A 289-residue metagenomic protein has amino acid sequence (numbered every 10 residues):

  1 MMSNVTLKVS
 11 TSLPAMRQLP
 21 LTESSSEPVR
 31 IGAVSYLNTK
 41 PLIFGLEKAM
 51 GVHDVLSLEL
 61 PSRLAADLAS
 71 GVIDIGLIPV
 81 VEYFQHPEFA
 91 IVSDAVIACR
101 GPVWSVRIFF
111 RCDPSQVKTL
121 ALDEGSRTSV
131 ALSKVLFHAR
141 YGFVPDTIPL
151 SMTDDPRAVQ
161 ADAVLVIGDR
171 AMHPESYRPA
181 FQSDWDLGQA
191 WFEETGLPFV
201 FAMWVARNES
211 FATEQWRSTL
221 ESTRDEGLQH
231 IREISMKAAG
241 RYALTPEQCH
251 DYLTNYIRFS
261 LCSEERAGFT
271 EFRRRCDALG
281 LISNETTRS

Functional and structural regions predicted by a protein language model:
L21-K48, L58-E59, S105-D162, D169 (+1 more regions): Bilobed "Venus flytrap"/periplasmic-binding protein-like clamshell domains and structurally analogous long
I31, A95-C112, E193-N208: Hydrophobic/proline-rich hinge and linker segments of small-molecule sensing/allosteric domains, predominantly
Y36-N38, L60-S62, V72-F84, A95 (+2 more regions): Beta->alpha turn/N-cap motifs
H53, A69-I78, V159-V166: Alpha-to-beta junction loops
P149-K237: Pocket-lining segment of extracytoplasmic ligand-binding domains
S210-R275: Secondary-structure end/capping motifs
F272-S289: Long, low-complexity C-terminal extensions of enzymes
